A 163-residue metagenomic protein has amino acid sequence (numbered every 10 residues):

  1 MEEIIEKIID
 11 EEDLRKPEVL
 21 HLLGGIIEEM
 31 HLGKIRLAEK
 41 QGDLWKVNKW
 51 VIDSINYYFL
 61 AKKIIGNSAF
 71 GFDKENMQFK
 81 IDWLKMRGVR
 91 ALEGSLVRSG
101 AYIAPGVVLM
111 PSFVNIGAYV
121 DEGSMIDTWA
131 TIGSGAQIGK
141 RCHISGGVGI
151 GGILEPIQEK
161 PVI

Functional and structural regions predicted by a protein language model:
M1-V89: Terminal amphipathic alpha-helical/low-complexity segments used for targeting or macromolecular assembly
V89-I163: Structural signal for interior beta-strand "rungs" in well-ordered beta-sheet cores of soluble enzyme domains
